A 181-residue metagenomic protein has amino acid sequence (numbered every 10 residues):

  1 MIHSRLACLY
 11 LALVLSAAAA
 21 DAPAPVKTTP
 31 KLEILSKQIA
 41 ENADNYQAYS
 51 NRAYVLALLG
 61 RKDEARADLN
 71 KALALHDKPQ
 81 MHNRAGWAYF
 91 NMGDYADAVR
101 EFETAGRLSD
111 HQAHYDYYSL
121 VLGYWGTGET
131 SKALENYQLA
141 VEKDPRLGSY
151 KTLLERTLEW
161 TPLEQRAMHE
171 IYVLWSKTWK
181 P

Functional and structural regions predicted by a protein language model:
M1-L6: Positively charged n-region of N-terminal signal peptides that target proteins for export
A7-S16: Bacterial N-terminal signal peptides
A18-Q47, N51: N-terminal leader/linker segments that initiate helical-solenoid repeat arrays
V26, L134, L139-P181: Terminal, low-structured helical/coil segments at or just beyond the last alpha-helical repeat
L35, I39-A40, L73, G106-R107 (+1 more regions): A conserved position within tetratricopeptide repeats
Y46-D116: Alpha-helical adaptor scaffolds
P79-M81, S109-Y117, E142-R156: Boundary/linker segments of alpha-helical solenoid repeat arrays
